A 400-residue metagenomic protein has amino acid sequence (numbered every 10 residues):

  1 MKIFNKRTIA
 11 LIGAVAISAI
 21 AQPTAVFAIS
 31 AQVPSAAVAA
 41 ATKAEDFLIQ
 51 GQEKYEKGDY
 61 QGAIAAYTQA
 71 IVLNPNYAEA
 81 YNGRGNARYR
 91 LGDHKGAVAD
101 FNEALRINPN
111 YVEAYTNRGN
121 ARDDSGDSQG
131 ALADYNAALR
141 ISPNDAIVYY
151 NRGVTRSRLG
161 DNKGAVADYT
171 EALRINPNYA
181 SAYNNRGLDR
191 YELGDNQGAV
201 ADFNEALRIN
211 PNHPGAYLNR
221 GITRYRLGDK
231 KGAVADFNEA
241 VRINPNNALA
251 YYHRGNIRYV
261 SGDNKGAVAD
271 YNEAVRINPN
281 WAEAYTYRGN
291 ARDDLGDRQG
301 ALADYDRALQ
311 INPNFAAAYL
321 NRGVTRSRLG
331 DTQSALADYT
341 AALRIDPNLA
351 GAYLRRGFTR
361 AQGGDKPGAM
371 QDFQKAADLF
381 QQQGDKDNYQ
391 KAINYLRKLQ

Functional and structural regions predicted by a protein language model:
M1-Q400: Alpha-helical tetratricopeptide repeat
